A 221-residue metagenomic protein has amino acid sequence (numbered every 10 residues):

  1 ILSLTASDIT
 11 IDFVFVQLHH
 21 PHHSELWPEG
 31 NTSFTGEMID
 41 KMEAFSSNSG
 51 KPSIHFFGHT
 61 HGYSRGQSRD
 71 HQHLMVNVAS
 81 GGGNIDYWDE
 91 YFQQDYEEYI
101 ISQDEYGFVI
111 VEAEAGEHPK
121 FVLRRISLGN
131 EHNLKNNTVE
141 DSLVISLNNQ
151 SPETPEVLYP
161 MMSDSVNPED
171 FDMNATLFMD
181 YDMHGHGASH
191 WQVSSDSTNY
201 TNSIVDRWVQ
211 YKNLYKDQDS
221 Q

Functional and structural regions predicted by a protein language model:
I1-D8, D12, H22, S53-I54 (+2 more regions): Metal-dependent phosphoesterase/phosphodiesterase active-site architecture
T5-I54: Active-site-proximal segments of metal-dependent phosphoesterases and phosphodiesterases across multiple
L26-G30, G66-S68, Y87-W88, N202-V205: Short, solvent-exposed loop/turn and secondary-structure capping segments
G30-S33, Y91, S194, Y211: Enriched - but not universal
G36, H59-T60: Alpha-helix N-cap/helix-start capping motif
G36-S46, L123-S127, V209-Q221: Extended low-complexity acidic/polar segments
H186-Q221: Recognizes extended acidic, P/S/T-rich segments that occur within or adjacent to Ig-like beta-sandwich modules
